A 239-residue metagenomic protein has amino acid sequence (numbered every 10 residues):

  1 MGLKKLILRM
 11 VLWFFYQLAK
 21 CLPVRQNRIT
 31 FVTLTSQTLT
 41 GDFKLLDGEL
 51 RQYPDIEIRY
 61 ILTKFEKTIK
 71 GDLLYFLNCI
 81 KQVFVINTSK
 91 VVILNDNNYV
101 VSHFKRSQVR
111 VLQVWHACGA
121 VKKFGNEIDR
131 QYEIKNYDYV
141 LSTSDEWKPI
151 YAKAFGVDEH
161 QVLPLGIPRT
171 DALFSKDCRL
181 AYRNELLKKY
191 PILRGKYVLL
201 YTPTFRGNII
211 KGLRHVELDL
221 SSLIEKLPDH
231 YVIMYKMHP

Functional and structural regions predicted by a protein language model:
M1-K4, L8, L39, Y75 (+2 more regions): Intrinsic-disorder-associated interaction segments
M1-S36, L73: Membrane-proximal basic amphipathic "stem/tether" segments
M10-F14, D72-K81, K189-Y190: Glycine-rich, highly charged phosphate/nucleotide-binding loops
F14-R25, S102, L187-L193, E225: Short boundary motifs at domain starts and secondary-structure transition points
K20-R25, K123-I128, V198-L200: Short amphipathic alpha-helical segments, especially helix-boundary/capping motifs
L22-T30, S107-V109, R194-Y197, H230: A short, charged/proline- and glycine-enriched loop that marks the coil->beta-strand transition at the N-terminal
I29-D177: Active-site and donor-binding regions of nucleotide-sugar-utilizing enzymes
T40-E49, R169-P239: Conserved catalytic-core segment of nucleotide-activated headgroup transferases in glycan assembly
